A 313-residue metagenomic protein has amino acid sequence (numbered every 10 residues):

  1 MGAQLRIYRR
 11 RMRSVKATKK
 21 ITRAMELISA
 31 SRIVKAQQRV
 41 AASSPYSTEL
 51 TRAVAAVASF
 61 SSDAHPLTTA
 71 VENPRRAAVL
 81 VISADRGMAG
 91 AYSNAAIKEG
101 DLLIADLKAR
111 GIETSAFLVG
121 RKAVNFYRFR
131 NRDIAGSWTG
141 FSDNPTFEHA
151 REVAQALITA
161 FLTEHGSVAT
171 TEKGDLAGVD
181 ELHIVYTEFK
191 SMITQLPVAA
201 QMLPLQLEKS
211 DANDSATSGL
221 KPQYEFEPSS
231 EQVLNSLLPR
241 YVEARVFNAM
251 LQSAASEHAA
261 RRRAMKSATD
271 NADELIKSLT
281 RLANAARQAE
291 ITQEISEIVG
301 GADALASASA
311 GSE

Functional and structural regions predicted by a protein language model:
M1-E313: C-terminal beta-strand-loop-alpha-helix "lid" module of Rossmann-like NAD(P)-dependent dehydrogenases
